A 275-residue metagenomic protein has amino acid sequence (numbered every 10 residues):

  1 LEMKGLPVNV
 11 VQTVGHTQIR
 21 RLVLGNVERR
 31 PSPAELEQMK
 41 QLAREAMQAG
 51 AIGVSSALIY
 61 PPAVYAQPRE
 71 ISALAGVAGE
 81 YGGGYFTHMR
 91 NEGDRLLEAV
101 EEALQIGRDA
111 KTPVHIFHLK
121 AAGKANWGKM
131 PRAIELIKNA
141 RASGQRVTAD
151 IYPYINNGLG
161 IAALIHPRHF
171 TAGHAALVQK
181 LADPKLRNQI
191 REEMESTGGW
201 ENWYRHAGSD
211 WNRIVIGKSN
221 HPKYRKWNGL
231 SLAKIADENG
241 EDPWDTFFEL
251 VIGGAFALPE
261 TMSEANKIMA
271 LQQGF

Functional and structural regions predicted by a protein language model:
L1-G5: N-terminal, positively charged nucleic-acid-binding surface of large information/translation enzymes
P7, T13-V14, Q18, L22-P33 (+5 more regions): Active-site neighborhoods of metal-dependent hydrolases
E45, A51-A103: Divalent metal-binding pocket/active-site signature
